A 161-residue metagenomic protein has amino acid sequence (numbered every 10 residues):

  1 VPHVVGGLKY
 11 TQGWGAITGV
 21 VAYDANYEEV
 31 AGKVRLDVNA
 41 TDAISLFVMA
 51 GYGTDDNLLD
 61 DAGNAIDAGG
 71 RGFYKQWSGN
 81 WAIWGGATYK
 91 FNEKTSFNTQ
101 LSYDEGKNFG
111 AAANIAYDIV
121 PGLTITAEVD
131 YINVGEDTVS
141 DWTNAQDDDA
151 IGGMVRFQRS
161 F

Functional and structural regions predicted by a protein language model:
G6-G110: Detector for outer-membrane/organellar transmembrane beta-barrel domains, recognizing the amphipathic beta-strand
D60, V134, V139-S140: A generic membrane alpha-helix/interface feature
G69-Y74, T138-A145: Extracellular loop and loop/strand-boundary signature of outer-membrane beta-barrel proteins
A112-E136: C-terminal closing repeat unit and adjoining cap/tail of repeat-based domains
Y117-I119, Y131, D147-F161: Outer-membrane beta-barrel "beta-signal"
